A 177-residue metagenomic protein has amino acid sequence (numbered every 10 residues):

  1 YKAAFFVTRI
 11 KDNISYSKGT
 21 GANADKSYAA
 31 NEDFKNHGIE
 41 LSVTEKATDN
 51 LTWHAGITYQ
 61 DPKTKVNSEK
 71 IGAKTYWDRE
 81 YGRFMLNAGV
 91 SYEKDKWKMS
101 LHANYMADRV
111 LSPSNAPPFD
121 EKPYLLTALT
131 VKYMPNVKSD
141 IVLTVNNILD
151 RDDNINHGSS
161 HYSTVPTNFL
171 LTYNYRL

Functional and structural regions predicted by a protein language model:
K2, F6-I10, A29-S114, V137-D140 (+2 more regions): Gram-negative outer-membrane beta-barrel transporters
A4, S114-E121, T127-K132, S139: Short, glycine/charged-rich beta-strand-loop motifs at protein surfaces that mediate ligand recognition and catalysis
K11, S17-S27, E69-W77, A107 (+2 more regions): Flexible, surface-exposed loop regions and adjacent strand-edge segments of Gram-negative outer-membrane beta-barrel
D25, H37, F84, L125 (+1 more regions): Exposed loop/turn and edge beta-strand positions of beta-sandwich/beta-sheet ligand-binding modules
V145-N147: Gly/Thr-rich phosphate-binding loop signature of adenosyl cofactor/nucleotide-binding cores
I155: Conserved catalytic-core motifs of eukaryotic protein kinase domains, centered on the activation segment
T164-L177: Outer-membrane beta-barrel "beta-signal"
